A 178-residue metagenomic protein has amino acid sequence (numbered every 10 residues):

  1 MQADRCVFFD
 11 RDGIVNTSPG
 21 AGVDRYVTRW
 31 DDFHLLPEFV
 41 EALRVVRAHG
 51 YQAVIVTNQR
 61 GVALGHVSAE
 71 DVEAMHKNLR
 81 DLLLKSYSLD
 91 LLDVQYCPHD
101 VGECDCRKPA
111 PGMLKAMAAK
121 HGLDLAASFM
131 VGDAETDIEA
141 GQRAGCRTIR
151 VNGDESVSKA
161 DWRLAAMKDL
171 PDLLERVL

Functional and structural regions predicted by a protein language model:
M1-V54: Active-site neighborhood of HAD-like aspartate-dependent phosphohydrolases
Q2-A3, V7, E70-D90, V101-M130 (+1 more regions): Asp-based, Mg2+/Mn2+-dependent phosphohydrolase catalytic module
R11, Q59, A63, M130: Short glycine/serine/threonine-biased micro-segments
I14, R60-G61, T136, E155: Short, solvent-exposed loop/turn segments at secondary-structure junctions
I14, T57, T148: Ser/Thr-centric signal marking residues that sit in or immediately flank functional binding/regulatory motifs
V15-P37, R60-D71, S86-Y87, H99 (+1 more regions): Metal-dependent phosphoesterase signature
P19-V23, N58-Q59, L92-D93, K115-A118 (+1 more regions): A short alpha-helix capping/helix-coil boundary motif
F39, L43-L79, D90-G102, G141: Substrate-recognition element of Asp-dependent hydrolases with the DxDx(T/V) motif
